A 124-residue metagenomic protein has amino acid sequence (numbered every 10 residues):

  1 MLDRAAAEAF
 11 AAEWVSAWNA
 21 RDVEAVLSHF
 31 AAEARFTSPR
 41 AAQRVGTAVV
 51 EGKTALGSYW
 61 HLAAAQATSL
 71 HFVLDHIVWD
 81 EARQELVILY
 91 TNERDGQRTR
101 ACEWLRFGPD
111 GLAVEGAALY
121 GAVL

Functional and structural regions predicted by a protein language model:
M1, E13, Q43-G46, N92: A general structural-boundary detector
M1, H61-L124: A beta-strand edge to alpha-helix "cap/lid" segment located at domain peripheries
M1-A32: Short, low-complexity N-terminal intrinsically disordered segments enriched in polar/charged residues
R4, A25, H29-I77, E81: A solvent-exposed, acidic/Ser-Thr-rich amphipathic alpha-helical stretch
A7-E8, V45, I88: A short, structure-level motif marking secondary-structure boundaries and short turns
F10, D22, Y59-W60, A101: Hydrophobic alpha-helical segments typical of transmembrane helices and their membrane-interface/capping positions
